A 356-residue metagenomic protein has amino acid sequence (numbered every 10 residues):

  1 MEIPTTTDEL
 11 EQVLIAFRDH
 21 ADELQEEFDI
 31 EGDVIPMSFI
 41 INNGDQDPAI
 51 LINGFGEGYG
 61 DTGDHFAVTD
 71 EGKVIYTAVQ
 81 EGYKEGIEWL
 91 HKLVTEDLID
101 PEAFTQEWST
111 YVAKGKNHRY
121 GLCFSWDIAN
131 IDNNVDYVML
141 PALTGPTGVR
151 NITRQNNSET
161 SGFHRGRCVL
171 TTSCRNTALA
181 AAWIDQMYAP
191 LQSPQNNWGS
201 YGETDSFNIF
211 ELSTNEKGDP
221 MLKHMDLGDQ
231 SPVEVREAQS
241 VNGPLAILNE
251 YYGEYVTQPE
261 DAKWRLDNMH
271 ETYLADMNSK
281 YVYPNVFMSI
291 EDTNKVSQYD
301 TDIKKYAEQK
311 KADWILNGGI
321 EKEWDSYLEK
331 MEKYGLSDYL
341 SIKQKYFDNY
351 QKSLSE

Functional and structural regions predicted by a protein language model:
M1-D47, F66-K114, C168-E203, K322 (+1 more regions): Helix-loop-helix "hinge/cap" segment bordering the ligand-binding cleft or interdomain interface
M1-I3, I40-E96, I128-G162, S231-V233 (+1 more regions): Extracytoplasmic/periplasmic substrate-binding proteins
F28-E31, G115-N117, I131-N134, T160-F163 (+1 more regions): Extracellular/periplasmic catalytic domains that process cell-envelope and extracellular macromolecules
Y76-G86, E291-K310, S341, D348: Short, 15-30-residue, compositionally biased linear elements with alpha-helical propensity or flexible coil
H91, V135-M221: Polar, glycine-rich mid-to-C-terminal structural blocks that act as macromolecule-binding/assembly scaffolds
K116-W126: Alpha-to-beta junction loops
A182, A189-A312, G318: Conserved small-residue motifs centered on glycine
Q309-E356: Histidine-centered catalytic/metal-binding microenvironments
